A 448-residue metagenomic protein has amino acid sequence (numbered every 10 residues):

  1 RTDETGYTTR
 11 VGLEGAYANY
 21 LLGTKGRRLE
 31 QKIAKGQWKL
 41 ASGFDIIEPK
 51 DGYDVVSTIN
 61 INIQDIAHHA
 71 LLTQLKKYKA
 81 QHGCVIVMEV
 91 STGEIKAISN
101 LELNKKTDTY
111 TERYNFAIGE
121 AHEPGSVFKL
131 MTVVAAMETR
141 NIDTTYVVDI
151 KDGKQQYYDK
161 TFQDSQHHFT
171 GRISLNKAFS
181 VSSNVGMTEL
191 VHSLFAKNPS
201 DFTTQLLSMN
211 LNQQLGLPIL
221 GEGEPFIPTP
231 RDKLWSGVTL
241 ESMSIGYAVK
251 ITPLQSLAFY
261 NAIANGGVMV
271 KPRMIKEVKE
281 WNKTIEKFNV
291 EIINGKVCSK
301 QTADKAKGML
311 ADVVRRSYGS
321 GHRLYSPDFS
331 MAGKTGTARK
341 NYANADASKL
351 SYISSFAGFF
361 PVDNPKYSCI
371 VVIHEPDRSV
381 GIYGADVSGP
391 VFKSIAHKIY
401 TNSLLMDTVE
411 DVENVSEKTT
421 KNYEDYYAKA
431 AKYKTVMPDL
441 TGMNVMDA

Functional and structural regions predicted by a protein language model:
R1-K50, V371, P390: Small/polar-residue-rich segments within soluble enzyme cores
V11, G15, I61-Q74, V185 (+1 more regions): Serine endopeptidase catalytic core focused on the charge-relay Asp
K32-I46, K50, I59, V85-G125 (+1 more regions): Beta-lactam-recognizing serine transpeptidase/beta-lactamase-like catalytic domain environment
D45-K76, N414: N-terminal leader/targeting segments and the immediately adjacent pre-domain N-terminus
N62-E89, S208-L211: Beta-lactamase-like hydrolase cores
D363, H374-D377, A385-N402, M406-V409: C-terminal, active-site-flanking charged/polar segments
L404-N422: Conserved catalytic/cofactor-binding microenvironments
S416, K421-A448: Glycine-rich loop/hinge motif
